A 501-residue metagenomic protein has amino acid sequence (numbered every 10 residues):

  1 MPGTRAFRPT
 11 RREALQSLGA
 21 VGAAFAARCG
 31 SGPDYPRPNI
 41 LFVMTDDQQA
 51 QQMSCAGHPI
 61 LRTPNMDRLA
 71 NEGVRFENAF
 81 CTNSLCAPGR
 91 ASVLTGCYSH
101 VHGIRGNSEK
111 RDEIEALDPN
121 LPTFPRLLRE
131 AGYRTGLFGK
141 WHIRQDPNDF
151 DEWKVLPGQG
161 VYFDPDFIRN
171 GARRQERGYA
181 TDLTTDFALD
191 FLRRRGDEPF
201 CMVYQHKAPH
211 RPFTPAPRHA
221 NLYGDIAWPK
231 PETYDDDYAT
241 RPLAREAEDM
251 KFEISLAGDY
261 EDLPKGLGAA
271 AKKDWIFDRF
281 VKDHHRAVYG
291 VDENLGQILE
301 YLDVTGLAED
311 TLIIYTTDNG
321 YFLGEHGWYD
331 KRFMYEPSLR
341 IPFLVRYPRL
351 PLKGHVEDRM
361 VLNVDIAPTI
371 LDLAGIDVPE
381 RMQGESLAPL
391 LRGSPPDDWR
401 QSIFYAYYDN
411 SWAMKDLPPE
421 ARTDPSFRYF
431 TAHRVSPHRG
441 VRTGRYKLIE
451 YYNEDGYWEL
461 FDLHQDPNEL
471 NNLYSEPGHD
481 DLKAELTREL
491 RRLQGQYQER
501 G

Functional and structural regions predicted by a protein language model:
P2-Y452, G456-E459, P467-G501: Formylglycine-dependent sulfatase
